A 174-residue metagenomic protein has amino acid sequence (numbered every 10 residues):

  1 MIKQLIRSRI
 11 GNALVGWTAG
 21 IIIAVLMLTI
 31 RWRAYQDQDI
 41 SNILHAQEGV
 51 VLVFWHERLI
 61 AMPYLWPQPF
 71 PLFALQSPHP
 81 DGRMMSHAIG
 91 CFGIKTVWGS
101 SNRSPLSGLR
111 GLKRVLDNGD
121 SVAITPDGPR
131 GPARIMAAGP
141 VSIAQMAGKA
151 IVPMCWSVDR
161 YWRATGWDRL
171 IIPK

Functional and structural regions predicted by a protein language model:
M1-L65, A88, K113: Membrane-anchoring hydrophobic helices of lipid-metabolizing enzymes
R33, W55, N102-L106, A133: A conditional alpha-helix N-cap/helix-loop micro-motif detector
E48-R103, Y161-R163: Catalytic core of membrane glycerolipid acyltransferases/transacylases, capturing the structured, soluble-facing
E48-V51, G111-A147, I151: Conserved Motif II region of HX4D acyltransferases
R83-S86, S107-R114: Short, charged beta->alpha transition segments
G99, T125, P153-W156: Generic beta-sheet signal
I135-K174: A cross-family acyltransferase "interaction/gating" segment
